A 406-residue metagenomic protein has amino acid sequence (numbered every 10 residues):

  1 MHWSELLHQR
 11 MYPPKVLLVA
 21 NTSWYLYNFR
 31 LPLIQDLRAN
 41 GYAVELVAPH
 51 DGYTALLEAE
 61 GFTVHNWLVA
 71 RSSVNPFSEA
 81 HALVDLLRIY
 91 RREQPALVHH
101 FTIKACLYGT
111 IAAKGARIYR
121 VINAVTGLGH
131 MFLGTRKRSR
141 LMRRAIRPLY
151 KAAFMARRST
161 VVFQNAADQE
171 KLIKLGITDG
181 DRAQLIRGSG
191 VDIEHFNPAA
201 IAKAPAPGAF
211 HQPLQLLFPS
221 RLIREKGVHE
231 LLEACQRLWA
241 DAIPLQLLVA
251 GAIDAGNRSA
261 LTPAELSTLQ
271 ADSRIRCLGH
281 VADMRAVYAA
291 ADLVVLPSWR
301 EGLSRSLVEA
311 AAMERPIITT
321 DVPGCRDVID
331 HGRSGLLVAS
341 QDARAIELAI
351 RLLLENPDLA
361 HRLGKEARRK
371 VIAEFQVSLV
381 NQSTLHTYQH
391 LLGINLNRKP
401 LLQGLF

Functional and structural regions predicted by a protein language model:
N28-P32, F218-R237, R344: A conserved mid-protein helix/loop that constitutes part of the nucleotide-sugar donor-binding site
Q35-L37, V84-L87, M142-T160: Membrane-proximal helix-turn-helix segments that form the acceptor-binding/catalytic region of lipid-linked
A48-G52, P219, Q246-L261: Glycosyltransferase donor-sugar binding loop
H65-N66, R147-I201: Donor nucleotide-sugar binding/catalytic pocket of nucleotide-sugar-dependent glycosyltransferases
H280, W299: Aromatic "clamp/platform" in nucleotide-sugar-dependent glycosyltransferases that forms part of the donor/acceptor
P316-T319, I329: Short hydrophobic beta-strand element within catalytic cores of glycosyltransferases and related nucleotide-activated
D330-G332, L336-A343, L352-D358: Conserved acidic donor-binding segment of nucleotide-sugar-dependent glycosyltransferases
A345, L352, L359-E374, V380-H386: A short, well-ordered alpha-helix in the C-terminal region of glycosyltransferases
